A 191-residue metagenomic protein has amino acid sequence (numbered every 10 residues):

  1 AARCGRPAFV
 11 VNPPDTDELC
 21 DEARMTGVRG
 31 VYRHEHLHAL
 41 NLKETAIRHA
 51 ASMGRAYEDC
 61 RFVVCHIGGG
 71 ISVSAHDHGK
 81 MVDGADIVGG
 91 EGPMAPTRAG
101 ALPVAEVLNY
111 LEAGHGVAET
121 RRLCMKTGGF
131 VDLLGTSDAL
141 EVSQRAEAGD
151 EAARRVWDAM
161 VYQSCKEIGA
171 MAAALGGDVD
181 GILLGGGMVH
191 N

Functional and structural regions predicted by a protein language model:
A1-P14: Conserved phosphate-binding loops in N-terminal lobes of ATP-dependent enzymes of the actin/Hsp70/sugar-kinase
F9-N12, V63-G68, G185: Short beta-strand segments
N12-D17, T127: Short glycine-enriched loops at secondary-structure junctions
E22-E112: Glycine-rich phosphate-binding loop of actin/hexokinase-like ATP-binding domains
T45-R48, V156-D178: Phosphate/ATP-binding catalytic cores across multiple sugar-kinase/actin-like superfamilies, primarily ASKHA
L111-D158: A mobile "lid/hinge" subdomain adjacent to the ATP/sugar-phosphate binding pocket shared across diverse ATP-dependent
V179-N191: Glycine-rich phosphate-binding loops at beta-strand->alpha-helix junctions
